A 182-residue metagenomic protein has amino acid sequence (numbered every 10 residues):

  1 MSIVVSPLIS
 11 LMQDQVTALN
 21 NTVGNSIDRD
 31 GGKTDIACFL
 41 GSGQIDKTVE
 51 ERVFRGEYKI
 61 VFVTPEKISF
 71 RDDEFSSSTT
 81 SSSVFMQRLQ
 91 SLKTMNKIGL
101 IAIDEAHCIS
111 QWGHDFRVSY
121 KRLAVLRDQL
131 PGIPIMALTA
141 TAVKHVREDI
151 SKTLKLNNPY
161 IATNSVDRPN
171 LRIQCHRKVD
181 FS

Functional and structural regions predicted by a protein language model:
M1-V23, C38-I45, T64-S69, T141-R147: Conserved Walker A/P-loop ATP-binding site and its immediately adjacent core in helicase/helicase-like ATPase domains
T17, G43-L100, C108-H114: Conserved helix/coil segment N-terminal to the catalytic DExD/H
G24-Q44, N158-S165: Conserved RecA-like helicase motor-core motifs
I36-S42, Q111-D115, C175-D180: Short, flexible loop segments at the rims of nucleotide/cofactor-binding pockets, characterized by
L40-G41, V63, L138, A162 (+1 more regions): Hydrophobic residues at beta-strand termini and immediately following loops that shape nucleotide-binding pockets
R88-T163: Post-DEXD/H (motif II) to motif III coupling segment of the RecA-like Helicase ATP-binding lobe
S151-T153, P159-S182: Conserved interdomain linker/interface between the two RecA-like ATPase lobes of SF2 helicase motors
